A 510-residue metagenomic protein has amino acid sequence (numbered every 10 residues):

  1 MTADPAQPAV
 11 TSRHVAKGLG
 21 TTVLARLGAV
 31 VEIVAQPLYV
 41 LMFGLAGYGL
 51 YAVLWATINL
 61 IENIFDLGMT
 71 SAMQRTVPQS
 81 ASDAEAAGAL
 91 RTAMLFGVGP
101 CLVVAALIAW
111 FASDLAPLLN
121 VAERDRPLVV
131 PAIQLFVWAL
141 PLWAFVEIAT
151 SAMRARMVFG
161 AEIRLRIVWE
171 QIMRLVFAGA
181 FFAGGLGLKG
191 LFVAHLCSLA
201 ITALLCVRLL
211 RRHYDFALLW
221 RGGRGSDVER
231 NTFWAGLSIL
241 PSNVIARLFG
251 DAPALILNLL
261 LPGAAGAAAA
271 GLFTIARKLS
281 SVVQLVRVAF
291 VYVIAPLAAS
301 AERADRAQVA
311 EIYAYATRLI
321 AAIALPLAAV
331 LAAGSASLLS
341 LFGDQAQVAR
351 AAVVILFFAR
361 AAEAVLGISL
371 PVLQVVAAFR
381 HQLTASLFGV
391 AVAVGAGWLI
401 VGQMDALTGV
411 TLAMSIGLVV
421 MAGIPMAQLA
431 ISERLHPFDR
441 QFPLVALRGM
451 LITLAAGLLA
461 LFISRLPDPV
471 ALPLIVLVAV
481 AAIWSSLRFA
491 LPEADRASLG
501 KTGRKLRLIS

Functional and structural regions predicted by a protein language model:
T2-A6, F438, G457-S510: Membrane-proximal transmembrane or re-entrant/amphipathic helices at the cytosolic face
T2-V15, L128, L188-F192, C206-D251 (+5 more regions): Interhelical loop/hinge segments that connect adjacent transmembrane helices in multipass membrane
R13-Q74, Q79, P100-A109, R174 (+2 more regions): Signature of the first transmembrane helix
K17-I33, A194-L210, G223-S300, R318-L319 (+2 more regions): Transmembrane helical elements of multi-pass membrane transporters/channels
V40-G47, G160, I172-L204, R350 (+3 more regions): Membrane-interface helix-loop junctions in multi-pass transport and translocation proteins
D66-A81, R154-A155, D215, A276-T317 (+1 more regions): Helix-loop junctions and terminal segments of transmembrane helices in multi-pass membrane transport/translocation
A112-L135, V330-A361, L435: Interfacial segments at transmembrane-helix termini and the short loops linking adjacent helices
L142-R166, F357-F388, L429: Membrane-interface junctions at transmembrane-helix termini in multi-pass inner-membrane proteins
